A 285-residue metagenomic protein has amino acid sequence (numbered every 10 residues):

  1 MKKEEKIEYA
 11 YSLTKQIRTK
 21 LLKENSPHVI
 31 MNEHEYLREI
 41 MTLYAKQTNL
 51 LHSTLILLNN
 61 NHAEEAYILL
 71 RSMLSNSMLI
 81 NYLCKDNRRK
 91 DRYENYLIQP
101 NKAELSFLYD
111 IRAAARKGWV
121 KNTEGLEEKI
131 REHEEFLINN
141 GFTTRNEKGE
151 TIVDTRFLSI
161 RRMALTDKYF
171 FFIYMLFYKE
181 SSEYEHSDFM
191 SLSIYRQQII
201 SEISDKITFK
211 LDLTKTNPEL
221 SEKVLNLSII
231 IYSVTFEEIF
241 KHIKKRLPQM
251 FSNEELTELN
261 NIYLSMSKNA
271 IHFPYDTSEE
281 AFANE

Functional and structural regions predicted by a protein language model:
M1-H34, P100-E285: Secondary-shell segments that build the walls of catalytic and ion/ligand-binding clefts
K20-L83: Long, hydrophobic/aromatic-enriched structural stretches that serve as scaffold segments
L37, S75, D86-R89, F177 (+1 more regions): Short linear sequence motifs
A66, C84-N95, K245-E255: Short, glycine/acidic-rich hinge or "gate" loops at secondary-structure transitions that mediate conformational
L70, S77-G118: Internal, hydrophobic cores of structured domains that mediate oligomerization or house catalytic pockets within large
